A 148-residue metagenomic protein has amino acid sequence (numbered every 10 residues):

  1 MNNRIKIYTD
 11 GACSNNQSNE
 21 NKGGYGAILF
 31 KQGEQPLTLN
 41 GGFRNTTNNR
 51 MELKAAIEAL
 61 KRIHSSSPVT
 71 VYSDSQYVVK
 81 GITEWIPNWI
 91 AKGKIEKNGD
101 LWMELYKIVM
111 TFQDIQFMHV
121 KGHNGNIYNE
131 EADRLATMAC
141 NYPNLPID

Functional and structural regions predicted by a protein language model:
N2-K6: Extreme N-terminal starter segment of soluble prokaryotic enzymes
I7, A12-S18, L37, I57-E131 (+3 more regions): RNase H catalytic domain
Q17-Y25: Short, flexible loop/turn motifs enriched in small residues
G24-G33: Short conserved beta-strand segments at catalytic cores or DNA/RNA-binding microdomains of nucleic-acid binding
Q32-M51: A short, polar/acidic, helix/strand-boundary loop motif
R50, K54-E58: Short amphipathic alpha-helical face segments that pack within enzyme cores and frequently flank/anchor catalytic
